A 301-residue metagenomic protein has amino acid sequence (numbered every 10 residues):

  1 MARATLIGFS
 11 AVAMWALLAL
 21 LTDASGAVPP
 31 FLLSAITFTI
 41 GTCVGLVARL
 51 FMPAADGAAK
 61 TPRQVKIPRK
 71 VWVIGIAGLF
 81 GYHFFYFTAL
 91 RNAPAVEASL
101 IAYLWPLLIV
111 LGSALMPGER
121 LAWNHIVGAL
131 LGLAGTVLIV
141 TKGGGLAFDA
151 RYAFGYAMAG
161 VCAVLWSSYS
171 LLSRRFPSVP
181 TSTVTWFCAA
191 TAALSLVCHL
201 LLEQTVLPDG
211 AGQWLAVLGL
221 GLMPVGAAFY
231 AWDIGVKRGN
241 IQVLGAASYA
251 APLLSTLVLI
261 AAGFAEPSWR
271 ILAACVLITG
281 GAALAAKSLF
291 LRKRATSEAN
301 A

Functional and structural regions predicted by a protein language model:
M1-A4, G26-A35, R63-P68, T141-A163 (+2 more regions): Juxtamembrane helix-entry segments on the extracytoplasmic side of multipass membrane proteins
M1-F38, A48, A129, G145-R175 (+3 more regions): Glycine-/small-residue-enriched transmembrane alpha-helix faces in small-molecule transporters and effluxers
R3, I36, A98-L104, L172-A193 (+1 more regions): Helix-helix packing/entry segments at the starts of transmembrane helices
R3-A11, G57-F85, A129, A153-C162 (+2 more regions): Loop-to-transmembrane-helix transition segments
A13, G45, L121-G143, C188 (+4 more regions): Hydrophobic transmembrane alpha-helices of multi-pass small-molecule transport proteins
M14-A19, P53-E97, I101-A102, L138 (+1 more regions): Specific transmembrane alpha-helical segments of multi-pass solute transporters/efflux pumps, especially DMT/EamA
A27-G81, P106-G112, V164-Y169, T185-L202 (+3 more regions): Transmembrane alpha-helices of multi-pass small-molecule transport proteins
L32-T42, Y86-R120, C162, I241-I260: Specific alpha-helical transmembrane segments that line the substrate/conduction pathway and gating interfaces
